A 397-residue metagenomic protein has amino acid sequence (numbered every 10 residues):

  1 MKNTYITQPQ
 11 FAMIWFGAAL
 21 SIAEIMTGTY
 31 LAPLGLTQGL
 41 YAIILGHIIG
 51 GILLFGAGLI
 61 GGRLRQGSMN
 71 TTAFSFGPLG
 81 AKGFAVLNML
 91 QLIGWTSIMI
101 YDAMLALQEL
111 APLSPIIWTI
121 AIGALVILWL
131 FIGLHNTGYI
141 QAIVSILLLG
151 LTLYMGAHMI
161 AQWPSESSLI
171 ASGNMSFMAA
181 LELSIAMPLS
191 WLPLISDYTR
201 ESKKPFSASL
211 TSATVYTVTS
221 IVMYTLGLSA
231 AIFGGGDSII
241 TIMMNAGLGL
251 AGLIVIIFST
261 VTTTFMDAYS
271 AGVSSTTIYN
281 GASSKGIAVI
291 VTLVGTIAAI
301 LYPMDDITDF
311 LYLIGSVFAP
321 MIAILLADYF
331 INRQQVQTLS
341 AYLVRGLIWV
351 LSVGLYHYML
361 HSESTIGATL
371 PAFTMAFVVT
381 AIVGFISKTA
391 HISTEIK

Functional and structural regions predicted by a protein language model:
M1-Q38, N136, S176-L181, P193 (+2 more regions): Membrane-interface "cap" regions at the ends of multi-pass membrane proteins
I14-A19, F84-M89, L110-G133, I146-G156 (+3 more regions): Transmembrane alpha-helical segments of multi-pass small-molecule transport proteins
T29-L59, G80-K82, Y216-T217, P371 (+1 more regions): Extracellular loop-to-transmembrane helix junctions
T29-P33, L59, D102-L110, G123-V144 (+3 more regions): Membrane-water interface regions at transmembrane-helix termini and the short interhelical loops of multi-pass membrane
I44-F76, G83-M89, K388-I392: Juxtamembrane transmembrane-helix boundary signature
A81-P115, I146, V261-T277, P320: Hydrophobic transmembrane alpha-helices that form the core helical bundles of multi-pass secondary transporters
I117-M159, A171-S172, S209-Y216, Y312-A323 (+1 more regions): Membrane-interface loop-to-helix entry segments
S172, I324-K397: C-terminal membrane-solvent junction of multi-pass transporters and transport-like membrane proteins
